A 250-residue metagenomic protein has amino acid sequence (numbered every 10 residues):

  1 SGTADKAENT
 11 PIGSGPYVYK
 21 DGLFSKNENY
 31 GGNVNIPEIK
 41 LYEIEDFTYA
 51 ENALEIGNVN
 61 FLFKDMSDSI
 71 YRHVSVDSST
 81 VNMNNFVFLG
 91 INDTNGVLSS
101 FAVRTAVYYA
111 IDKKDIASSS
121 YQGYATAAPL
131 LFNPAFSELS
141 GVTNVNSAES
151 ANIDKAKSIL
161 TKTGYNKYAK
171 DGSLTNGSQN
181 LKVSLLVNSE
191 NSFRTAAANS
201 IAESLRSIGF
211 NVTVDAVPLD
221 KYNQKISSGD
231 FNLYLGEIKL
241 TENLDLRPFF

Functional and structural regions predicted by a protein language model:
S1-V34, E38, T48, I153-D154 (+1 more regions): Gly/Pro-rich hinge or "lid" segments in bacterial periplasmic/extracellular proteins
G15-L23, P37-E43, N180-S189, V212-D215 (+1 more regions): Short, well-ordered beta-strand elements
L23-S25, S100-E203: Append "and occasionally in soluble cytosolic enzymes with long acidic Gly/Pro-rich linkers
E28-Y71, N211: Ligand-site clamp/hinge motif
F47-V59, F101-A102, N199-I208, D220-F231: Short helices/loops that flank or line small-molecule/ion binding pockets
F63-S75, K239-D245: A ligand-binding cleft/hinge motif common to bilobed small-molecule-binding domains
D77-D93: Periplasmic-binding protein-like
N223-F250: Acidic-aromatic pocket-rim loops
